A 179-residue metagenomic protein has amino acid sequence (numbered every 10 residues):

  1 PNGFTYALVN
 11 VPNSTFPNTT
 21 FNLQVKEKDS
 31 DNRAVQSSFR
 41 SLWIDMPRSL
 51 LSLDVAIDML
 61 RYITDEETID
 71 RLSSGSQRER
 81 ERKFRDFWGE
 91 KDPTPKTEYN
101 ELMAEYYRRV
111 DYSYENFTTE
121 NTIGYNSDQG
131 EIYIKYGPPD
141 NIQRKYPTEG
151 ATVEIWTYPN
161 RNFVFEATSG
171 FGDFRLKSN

Functional and structural regions predicted by a protein language model:
P1-L8, N13-N18, N32-N179: Residues within mature, well-folded domains
N18-Q24: Short, conserved beta-strand segments of beta-strand-rich sandwich/propeller modules, principally
K26-S30: Beta-strand-rich extracellular modules
